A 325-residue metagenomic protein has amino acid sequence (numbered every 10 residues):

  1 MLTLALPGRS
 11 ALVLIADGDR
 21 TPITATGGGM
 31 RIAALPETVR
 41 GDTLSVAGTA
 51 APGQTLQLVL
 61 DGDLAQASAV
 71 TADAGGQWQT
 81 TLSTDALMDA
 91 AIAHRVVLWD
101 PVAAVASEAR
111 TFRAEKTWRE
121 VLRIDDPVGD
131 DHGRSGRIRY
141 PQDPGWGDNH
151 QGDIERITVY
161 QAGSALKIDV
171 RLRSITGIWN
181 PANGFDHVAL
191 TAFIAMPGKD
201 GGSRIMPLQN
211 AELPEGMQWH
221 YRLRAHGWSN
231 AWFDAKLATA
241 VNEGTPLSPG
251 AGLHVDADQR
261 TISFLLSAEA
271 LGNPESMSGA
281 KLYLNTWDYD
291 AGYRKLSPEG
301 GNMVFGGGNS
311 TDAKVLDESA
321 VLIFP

Functional and structural regions predicted by a protein language model:
M1-I32: Carbohydrate-interacting/catalytic domains
L2-L4, Q77-D85, S263-E269: Exposed aromatic-hydrophobic patches
T26-A114: Ser/Thr-rich low-complexity repeats and stalk/linker segments
D63-G76, T81-S83, I205-W219, L247-H254: Solvent-exposed serine/threonine-rich low-complexity stretches and specific carbohydrate-binding patches
A72-T80, I168, D258-F264: Glycine-centered loop-to-beta-strand initiation motif
L87-A93, W179, G272-S278: Short glycine/proline/serine/threonine-rich loop/turn segments at secondary-structure transition edges
R113-P127, A195-G216, A270-P325: Acidic/polar low-complexity flexible segments
R119-I124, V128, I138-S229, Y289-R294: Surface-exposed, glycine/proline- and aromatic-rich loop segments on solvent-exposed faces across compartments
